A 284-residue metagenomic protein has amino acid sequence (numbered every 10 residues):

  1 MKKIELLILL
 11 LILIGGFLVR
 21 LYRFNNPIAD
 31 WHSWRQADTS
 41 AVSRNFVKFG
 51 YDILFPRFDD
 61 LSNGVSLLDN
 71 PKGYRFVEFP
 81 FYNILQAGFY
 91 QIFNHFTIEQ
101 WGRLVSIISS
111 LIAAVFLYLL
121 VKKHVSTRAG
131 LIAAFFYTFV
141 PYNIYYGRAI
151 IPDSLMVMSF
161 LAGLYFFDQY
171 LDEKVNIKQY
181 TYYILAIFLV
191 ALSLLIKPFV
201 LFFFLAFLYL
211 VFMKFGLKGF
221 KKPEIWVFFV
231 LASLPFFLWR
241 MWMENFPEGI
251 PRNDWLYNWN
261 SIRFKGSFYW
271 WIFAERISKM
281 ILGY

Functional and structural regions predicted by a protein language model:
M1-V19, K122, T181, P223-A232: Start-transfer (signal-anchor) and selected internal transmembrane alpha helices of multi-pass inner/ER membrane
G16, G130-T138, V190-L194: Short helix- or helix-capping micro-motifs that position conserved polar/aromatic residues at function-defining sites
P27-V42, G50-V65, G73-L85, F96-Q100 (+1 more regions): Extracytoplasmic catalytic/substrate-binding loops of multi-pass membrane glycan-assembly enzymes
T39-F49, L192, L201-Y284: Transmembrane-lumen/periplasm boundary regions of multi-pass, lipid-linked membrane glycan transferases
H95, Q100-H124, A162, F166: Transmembrane-helix motifs of polytopic, lipid-linked glycan transferases
S110-A114, Y137, P152-L164, L201 (+2 more regions): Hydrophobic core segments of transmembrane alpha-helices in multi-pass, intramembrane catalytic enzymes
K122-R128, G163-L185, S193: Membrane-interface transmembrane helices that cradle and orient dolichyl/undecaprenyl
Y142-L155: Short acidic/glycine- and proline-prone juxtamembrane loop motifs at membrane-interface regions of multi-pass membrane
